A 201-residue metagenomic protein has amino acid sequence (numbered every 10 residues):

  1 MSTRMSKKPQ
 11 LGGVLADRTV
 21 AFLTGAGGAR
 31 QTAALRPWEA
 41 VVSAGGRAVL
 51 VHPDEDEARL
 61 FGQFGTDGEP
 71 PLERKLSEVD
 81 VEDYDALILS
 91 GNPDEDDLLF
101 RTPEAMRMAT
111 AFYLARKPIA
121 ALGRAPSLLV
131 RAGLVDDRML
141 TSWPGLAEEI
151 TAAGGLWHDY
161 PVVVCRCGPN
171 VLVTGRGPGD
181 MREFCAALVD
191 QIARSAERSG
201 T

Functional and structural regions predicted by a protein language model:
M1-A115, I119, S127-M139, A147-T201: Extended, subdomain-level signal for the structured scaffold at the beginning of enzyme domains
G123: Catalytic nucleophile serine of serine hydrolases, specifically the conserved "nucleophile elbow" pentapeptide
W143: Active-site-adjacent substrate-recognition loops and nearby beta-strands within hydrolase catalytic domains
